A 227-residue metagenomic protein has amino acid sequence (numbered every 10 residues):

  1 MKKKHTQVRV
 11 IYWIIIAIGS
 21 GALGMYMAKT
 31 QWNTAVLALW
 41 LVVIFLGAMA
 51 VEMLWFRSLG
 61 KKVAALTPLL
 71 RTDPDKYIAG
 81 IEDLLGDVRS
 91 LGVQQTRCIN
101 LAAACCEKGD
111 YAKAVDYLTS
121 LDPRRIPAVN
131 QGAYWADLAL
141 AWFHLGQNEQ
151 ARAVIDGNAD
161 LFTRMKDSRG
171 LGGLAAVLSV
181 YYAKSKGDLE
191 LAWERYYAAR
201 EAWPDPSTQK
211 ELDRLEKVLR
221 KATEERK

Functional and structural regions predicted by a protein language model:
M1-I16: Juxtamembrane interface helix immediately N-terminal to a transmembrane segment
A17-I18, D188-K227: Terminal, low-structured helical/coil segments at or just beyond the last alpha-helical repeat
A35-W40, L66-E82, C106-L118, G146-G157: Helix-turn-helix repeat elements of alpha-solenoid scaffolds
L39-L69: Transmembrane alpha-helices and immediately adjacent membrane-cytoplasm interface residues in multi-pass integral
F56, L91-Q94, A128-Q131, S168-L171: Residue signature of alpha-solenoid helical repeat architecture, marking inter-repeat boundaries and helix-start
A64, T96-A103, N130, A136-L140 (+3 more regions): "A position-specific structural signal for the A-helix of alpha-solenoid helical repeats
E82-G86, V115-R124, D156-K166, Y197-A202: Amphipathic alpha-helical segments of tetratricopeptide repeats
K108, L145, Y182-K186: Structural motif corresponding to the intra-repeat A-B loop/turn of tetratricopeptide repeats
